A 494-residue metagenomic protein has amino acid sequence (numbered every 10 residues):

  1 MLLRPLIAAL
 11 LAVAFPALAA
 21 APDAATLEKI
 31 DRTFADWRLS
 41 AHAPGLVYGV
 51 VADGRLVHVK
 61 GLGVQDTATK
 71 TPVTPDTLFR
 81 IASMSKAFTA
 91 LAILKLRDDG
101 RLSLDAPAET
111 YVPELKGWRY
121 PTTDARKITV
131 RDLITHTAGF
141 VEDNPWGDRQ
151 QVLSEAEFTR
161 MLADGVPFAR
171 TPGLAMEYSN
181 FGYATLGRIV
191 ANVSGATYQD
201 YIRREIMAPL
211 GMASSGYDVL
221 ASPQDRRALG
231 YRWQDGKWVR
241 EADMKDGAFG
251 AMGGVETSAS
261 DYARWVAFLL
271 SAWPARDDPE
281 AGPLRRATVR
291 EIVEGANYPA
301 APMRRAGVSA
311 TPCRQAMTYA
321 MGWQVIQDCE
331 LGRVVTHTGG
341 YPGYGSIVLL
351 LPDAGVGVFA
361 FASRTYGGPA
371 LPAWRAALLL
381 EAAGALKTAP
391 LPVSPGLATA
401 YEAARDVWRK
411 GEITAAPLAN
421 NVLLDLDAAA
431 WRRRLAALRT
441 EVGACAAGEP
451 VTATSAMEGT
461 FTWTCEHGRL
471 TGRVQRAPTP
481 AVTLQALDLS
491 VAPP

Functional and structural regions predicted by a protein language model:
A14-P16: N-terminal signal peptide c-region/cleavage motif recognized by signal peptidases
P22-F79, R101-S103, E114-W118, E155 (+4 more regions): Short, conserved catalytic-motif segment at the N-terminal edge
D36-Y48, A68-L133, A169-F181, G250-G253 (+1 more regions): Short active-site loop at a secondary-structure junction that contains or immediately precedes the catalytic residue(s)
L62-T67, Y120-G340: Short, surface-exposed loop or secondary-structure junction motifs that flank catalytic or metal-binding residues
P299-R305, G332, A360-A430, P494: Short, gly/Ser/Thr-rich active-site loops of penicillin-recognizing serine hydrolases
I347-L350, A354-R364, T471-R473, L484-L489: Short, well-ordered beta-strand elements
E412-T454: Short solvent-exposed beta->alpha transition segments
T452-P494: Exposed beta-sheet edge and beta->alpha loop/turn motif
